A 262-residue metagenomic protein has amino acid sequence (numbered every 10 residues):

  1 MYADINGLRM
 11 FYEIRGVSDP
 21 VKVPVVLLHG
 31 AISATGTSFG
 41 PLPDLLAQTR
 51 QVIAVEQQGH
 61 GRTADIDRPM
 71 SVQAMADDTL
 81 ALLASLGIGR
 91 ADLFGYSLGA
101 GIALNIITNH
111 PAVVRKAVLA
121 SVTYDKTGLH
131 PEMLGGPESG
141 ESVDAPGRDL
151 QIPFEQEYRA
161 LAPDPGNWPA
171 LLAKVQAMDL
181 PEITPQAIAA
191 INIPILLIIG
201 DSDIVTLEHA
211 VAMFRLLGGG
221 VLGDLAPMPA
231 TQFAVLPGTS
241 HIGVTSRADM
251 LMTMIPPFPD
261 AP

Functional and structural regions predicted by a protein language model:
L8-A64: Conserved HGGG/HGGXW glycine-rich cap/lid loop of the alpha/beta-hydrolase fold
H29, A91, G95-A100: Conserved alpha/beta-hydrolase "nucleophile elbow" surrounding the catalytic nucleophile
G40, D44-A47, I53-F94: Active-site loop/oxyanion-hole signature of alpha/beta-hydrolase fold enzymes
G101-N109, V114-E155: Flexible "cap/lid" loop of the alpha/beta hydrolase fold
L172-A187: Active-site nucleophile elbow and catalytic-triad environment of alpha/beta-hydrolase enzymes
I191, L197-I199: Short beta-strand/loop motif that positions the catalytic acidic residue of the alpha/beta-hydrolase fold
I204-A212, V244: Conserved alpha/beta-hydrolase "acid-adjacent" motif
D224, P229-P262: Catalytic active-site module of serine/aspartate enzymes centered on a nucleophile-bearing elbow/loop
